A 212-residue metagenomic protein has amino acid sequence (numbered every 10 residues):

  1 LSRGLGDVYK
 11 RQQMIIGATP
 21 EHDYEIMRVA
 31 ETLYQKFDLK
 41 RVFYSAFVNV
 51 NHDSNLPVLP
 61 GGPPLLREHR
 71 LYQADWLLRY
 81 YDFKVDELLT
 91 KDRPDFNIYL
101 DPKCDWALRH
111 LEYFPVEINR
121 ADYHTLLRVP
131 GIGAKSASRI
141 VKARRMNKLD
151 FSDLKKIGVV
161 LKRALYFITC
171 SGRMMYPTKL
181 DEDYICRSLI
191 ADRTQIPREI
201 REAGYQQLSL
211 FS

Functional and structural regions predicted by a protein language model:
L1-Y9: Single conserved hydrophobic/aromatic residue that forms the stacking wall/gate of nucleotide- or nucleobase-binding
S2, T19-Y80, I140: Radical SAM enzyme [4Fe-4S]-AdoMet core and its adjacent flexible, acidic and glycine-rich loops/tails across
K10-Q13, F47-H52, E87-P102: A glycine-rich phosphate-binding loop feature that marks nucleotide/adenosyl-phosphate handling sites
Q13-T19: A conserved mid-domain beta-alpha-beta active-site/ligand-binding segment of alpha/beta enzyme cores
R67-N97, H124-L127: C-terminal accessory region of radical SAM enzymes
D95-T125, F151-S212: C-terminal extensions
A143-R144: Residue-level signature of tetratricopeptide-repeat
